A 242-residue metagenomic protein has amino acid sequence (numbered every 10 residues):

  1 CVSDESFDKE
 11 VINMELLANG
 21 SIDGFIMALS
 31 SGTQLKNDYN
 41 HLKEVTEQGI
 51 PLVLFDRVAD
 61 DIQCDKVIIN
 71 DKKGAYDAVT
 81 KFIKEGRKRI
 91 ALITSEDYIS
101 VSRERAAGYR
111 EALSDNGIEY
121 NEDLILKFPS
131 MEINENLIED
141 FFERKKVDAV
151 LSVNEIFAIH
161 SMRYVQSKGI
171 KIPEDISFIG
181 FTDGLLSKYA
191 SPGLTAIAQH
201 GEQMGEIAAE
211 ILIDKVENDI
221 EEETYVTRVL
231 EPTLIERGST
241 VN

Functional and structural regions predicted by a protein language model:
C1-D77, D140-F142: Alpha-helical recognition/docking segments in bacterial nutrient-uptake and carbohydrate-utilization systems
C1-S3, L92, R110-M131: Short beta-strand elements in bilobed, periplasmic/extracellular small-molecule ligand-binding domains
D65-L92, A107-E111, M131-E139, A158 (+1 more regions): Hydrophobic alpha-helical segments within soluble ligand-binding/sensing domains
D71, S102, N154-E155: Helix N-cap/beta->alpha junction signal
Y76-I118, T224-T240: An alpha-beta-alpha
K88-R89, Y120-L124, I172-S177: Short acidic capping loops at alpha-helix termini that bridge into adjacent secondary structure
E135-N242: Flexible loop/turn connectors
